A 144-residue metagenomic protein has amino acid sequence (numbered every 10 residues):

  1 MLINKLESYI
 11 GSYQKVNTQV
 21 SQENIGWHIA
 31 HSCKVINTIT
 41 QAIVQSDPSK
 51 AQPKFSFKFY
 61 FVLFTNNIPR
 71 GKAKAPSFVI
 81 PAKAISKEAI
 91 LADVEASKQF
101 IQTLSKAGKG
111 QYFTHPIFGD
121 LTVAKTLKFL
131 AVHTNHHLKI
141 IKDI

Functional and structural regions predicted by a protein language model:
M1-I3, V16, S97, K106 (+1 more regions): Metal-centered catalytic cores of metalloenzymes
L2, V35, S86-F100, L130-H133 (+1 more regions): Alpha-helical packing segments of well-folded alpha/beta enzyme cores
I3, Q41-A42, F78-I80: Short acidic/polar alpha-helix capping motifs at helix-coil junctions
G11: Extracellular-facing binding/remodeling surfaces
K15-T65, Q111-I144: Short, contiguous alpha-helical
F61-G110: Acidic/histidine-rich alpha-helical segments that form the ligand environment of transition-metal centers
